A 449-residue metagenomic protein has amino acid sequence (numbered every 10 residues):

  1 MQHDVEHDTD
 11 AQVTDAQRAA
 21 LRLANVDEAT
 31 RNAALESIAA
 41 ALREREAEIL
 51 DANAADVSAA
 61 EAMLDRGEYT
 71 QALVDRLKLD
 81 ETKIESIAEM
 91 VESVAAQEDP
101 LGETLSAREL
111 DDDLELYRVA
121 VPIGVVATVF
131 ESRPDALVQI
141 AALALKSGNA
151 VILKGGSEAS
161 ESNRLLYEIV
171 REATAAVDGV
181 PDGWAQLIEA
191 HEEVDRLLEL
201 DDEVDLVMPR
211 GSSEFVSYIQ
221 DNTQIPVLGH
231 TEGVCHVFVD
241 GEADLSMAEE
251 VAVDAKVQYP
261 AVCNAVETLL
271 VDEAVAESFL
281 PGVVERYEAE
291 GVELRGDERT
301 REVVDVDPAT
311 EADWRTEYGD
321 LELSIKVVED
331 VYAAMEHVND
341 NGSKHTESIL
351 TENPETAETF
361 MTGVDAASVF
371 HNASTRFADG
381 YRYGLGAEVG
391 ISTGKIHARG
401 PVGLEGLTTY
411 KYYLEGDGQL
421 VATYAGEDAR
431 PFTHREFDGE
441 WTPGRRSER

Functional and structural regions predicted by a protein language model:
M1-L114, L143: N-terminal Rossmann-like NAD(P)+-binding subdomain of aldehyde/semialdehyde dehydrogenases
A19-N25, L270-V271, D320-E329, K344-I349: Short, well-ordered beta-strand elements within core beta-sheets of diverse protein domains
A33, G282, V331, E336-E448: C-terminal core of ALDH-fold dehydrogenases
R76, D80, E115, A185-V204: A structured beta-alpha segment of the ubiquitous adenosine-cofactor-binding alpha/beta core
E89, S93-A173, I225-V227: Conserved small-residue-rich beta-alpha loop and adjacent elements that most often cradle the phosphate/pyrophosphate
E131-D135, Q139-A150, L165, I169 (+3 more regions): ALDH superfamily catalytic-core signature
S147, D202-E203, T223, E290 (+2 more regions): Short, structured coil segments at secondary-structure junctions
